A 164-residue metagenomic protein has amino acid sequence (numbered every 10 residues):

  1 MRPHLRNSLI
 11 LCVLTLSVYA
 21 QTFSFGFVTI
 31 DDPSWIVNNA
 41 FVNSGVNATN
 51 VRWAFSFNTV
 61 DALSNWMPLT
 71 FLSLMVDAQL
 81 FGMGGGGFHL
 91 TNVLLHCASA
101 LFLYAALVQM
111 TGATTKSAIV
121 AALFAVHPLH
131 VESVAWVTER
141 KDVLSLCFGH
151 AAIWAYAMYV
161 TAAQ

Functional and structural regions predicted by a protein language model:
M1-Q164: Polytopic membrane enzymes that build or remodel cell-surface glycoconjugates and lipids
